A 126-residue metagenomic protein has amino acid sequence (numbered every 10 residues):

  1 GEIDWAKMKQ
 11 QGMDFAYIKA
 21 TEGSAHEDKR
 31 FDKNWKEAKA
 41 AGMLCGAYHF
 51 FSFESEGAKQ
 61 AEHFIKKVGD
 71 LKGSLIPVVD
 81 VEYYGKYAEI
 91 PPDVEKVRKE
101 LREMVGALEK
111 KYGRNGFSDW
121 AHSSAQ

Functional and structural regions predicted by a protein language model:
G1-Y112: Substrate-binding cleft of extracellular glycoside hydrolase catalytic domains
E109-Q126: Aromatic-lined carbohydrate-recognition surfaces of secreted/lumenal glycan-active proteins
